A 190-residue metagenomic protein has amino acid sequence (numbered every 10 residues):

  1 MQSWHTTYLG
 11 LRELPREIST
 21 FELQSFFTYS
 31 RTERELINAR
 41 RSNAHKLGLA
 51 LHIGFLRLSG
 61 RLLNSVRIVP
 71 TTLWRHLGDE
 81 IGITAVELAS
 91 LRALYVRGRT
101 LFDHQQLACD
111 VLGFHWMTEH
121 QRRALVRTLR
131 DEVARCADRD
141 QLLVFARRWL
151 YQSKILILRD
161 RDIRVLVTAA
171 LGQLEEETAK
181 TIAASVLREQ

Functional and structural regions predicted by a protein language model:
Q2-Q190: Long amphipathic alpha-helical coiled-coil/heptad-repeat bundle
